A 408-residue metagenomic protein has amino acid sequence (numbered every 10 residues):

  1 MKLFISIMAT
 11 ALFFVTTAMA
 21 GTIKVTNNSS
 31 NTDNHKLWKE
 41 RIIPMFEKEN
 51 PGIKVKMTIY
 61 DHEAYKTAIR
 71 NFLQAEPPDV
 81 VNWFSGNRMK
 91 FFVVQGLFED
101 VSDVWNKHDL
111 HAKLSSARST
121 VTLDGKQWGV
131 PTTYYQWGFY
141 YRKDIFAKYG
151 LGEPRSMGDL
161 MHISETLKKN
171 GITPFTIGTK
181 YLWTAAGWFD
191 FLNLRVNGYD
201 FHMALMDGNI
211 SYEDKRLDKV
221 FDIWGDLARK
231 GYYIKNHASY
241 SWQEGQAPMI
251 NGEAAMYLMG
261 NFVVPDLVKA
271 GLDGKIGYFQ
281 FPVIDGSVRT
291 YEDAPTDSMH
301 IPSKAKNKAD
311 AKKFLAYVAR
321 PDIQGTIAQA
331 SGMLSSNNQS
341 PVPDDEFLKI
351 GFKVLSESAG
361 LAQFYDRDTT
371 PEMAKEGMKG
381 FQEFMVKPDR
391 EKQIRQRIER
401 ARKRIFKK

Functional and structural regions predicted by a protein language model:
M19-Q95, D103-A112, E153, D285-G286 (+4 more regions): Conserved N-terminal structural module of periplasmic/extracytoplasmic solute-binding proteins
P44, K48-E49, Y149, D222 (+6 more regions): Extracytoplasmic/periplasmic substrate-recognition and gating elements
K54, A147, S356-K408: Conserved C-terminal helix/tail region of periplasmic/extracytoplasmic solute-binding proteins
P78-D79, D109-I145, T173-T176, V288-Y291 (+1 more regions): A structural signal for short loop-to-beta-strand junctions that line the ligand-binding cleft of periplasmic/secreted
F84-W137, M161, L167, W188 (+4 more regions): Hinge/lid segment of periplasmic solute-binding proteins
D100-K113, T179, V196-K219, K269-G271 (+2 more regions): Short, solvent-exposed loop/beta-turn-alpha elements that line the ligand-binding surface or hinge of extracytoplasmic
D124, W128-T132, W137, M161-I210 (+1 more regions): Extracytoplasmic/periplasmic solute-binding protein
S164-T166, M206-H237: Glycine-centered hinge/linker elements that transmit conformational signals in sensory and ligand-binding systems
